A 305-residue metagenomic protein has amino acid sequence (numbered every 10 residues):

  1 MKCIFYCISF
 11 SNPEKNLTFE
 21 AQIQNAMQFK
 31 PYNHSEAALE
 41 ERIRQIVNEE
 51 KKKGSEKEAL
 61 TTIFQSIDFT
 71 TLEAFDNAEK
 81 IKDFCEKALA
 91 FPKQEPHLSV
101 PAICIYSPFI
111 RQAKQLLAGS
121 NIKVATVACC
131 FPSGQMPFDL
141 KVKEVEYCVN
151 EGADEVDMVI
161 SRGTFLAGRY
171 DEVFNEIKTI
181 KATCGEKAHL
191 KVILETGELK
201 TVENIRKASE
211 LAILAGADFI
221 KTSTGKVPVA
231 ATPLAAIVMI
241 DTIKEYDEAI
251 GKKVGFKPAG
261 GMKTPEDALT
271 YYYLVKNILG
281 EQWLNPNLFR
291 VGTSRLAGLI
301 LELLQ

Functional and structural regions predicted by a protein language model:
I4, I8-E14, T18: Short, positively charged and aromatic/hydrophobic N-terminal segments
L17-L116, N121-T126: Conserved N-terminal beta1-alpha1 strand-loop-helix module at the mouth
F19-I67, G251-Q305: C-terminal alpha-helical cap/extension of soluble enzyme domains
Q65-I67, P101-I105, V124-V127, V156-M158 (+4 more regions): Hydrophobic faces of well-ordered beta-strands that scaffold small-molecule active sites in alpha/beta enzyme cores
N77-H97, Q112-Q115, I122, P137-A249 (+1 more regions): Alpha/beta enzyme core
C104-S107, T126-S133, D139, L194-K200 (+1 more regions): Glycine-rich beta-to-alpha transition loops that act as phosphate-gripper elements at the mouths of alpha/beta enzyme
S107-F109, F131, K226, G260 (+1 more regions): Glycine-rich beta-alpha junction loops
